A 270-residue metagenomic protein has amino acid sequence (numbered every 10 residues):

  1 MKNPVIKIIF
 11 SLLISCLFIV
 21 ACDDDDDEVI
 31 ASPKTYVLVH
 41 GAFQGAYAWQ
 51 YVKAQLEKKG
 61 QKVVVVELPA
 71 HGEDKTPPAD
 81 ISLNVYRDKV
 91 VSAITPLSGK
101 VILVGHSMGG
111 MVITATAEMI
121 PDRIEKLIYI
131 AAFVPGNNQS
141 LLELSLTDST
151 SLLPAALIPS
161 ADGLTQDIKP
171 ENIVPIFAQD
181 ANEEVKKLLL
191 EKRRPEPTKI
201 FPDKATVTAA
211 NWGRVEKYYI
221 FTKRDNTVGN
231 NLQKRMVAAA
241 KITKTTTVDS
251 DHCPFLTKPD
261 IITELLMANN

Functional and structural regions predicted by a protein language model:
M1, C16-K34: Bacterial Sec-dependent N-terminal signal peptides
S32-E73: Conserved HGGG/HGGXW glycine-rich cap/lid loop of the alpha/beta-hydrolase fold
L68-I102, E118-M119, S145: Active-site loop/oxyanion-hole signature of alpha/beta-hydrolase fold enzymes
K100-L141: Conserved hydrolase catalytic core segment
I124, I128-Q166, P170, I200-F201 (+1 more regions): Flexible "cap/lid" loop of the alpha/beta hydrolase fold
T165-N211: Conserved alpha/beta-hydrolase catalytic His-Asp/Glu region
P195-A240, K244-F255: Conserved serine/cysteine hydrolase catalytic core
L256-N269: Post-His helix in hydrolase/transferase enzymes
